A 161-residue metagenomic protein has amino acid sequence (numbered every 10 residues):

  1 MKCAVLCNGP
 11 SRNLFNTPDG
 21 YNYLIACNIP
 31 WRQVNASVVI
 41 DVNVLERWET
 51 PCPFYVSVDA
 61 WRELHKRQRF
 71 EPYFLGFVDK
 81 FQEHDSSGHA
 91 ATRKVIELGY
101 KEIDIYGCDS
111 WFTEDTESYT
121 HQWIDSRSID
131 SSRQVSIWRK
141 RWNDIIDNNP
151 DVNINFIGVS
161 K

Functional and structural regions predicted by a protein language model:
M1-K161: Metal-ion/cofactor- or nucleotide/acyl-coenzyme-handling active-site neighborhoods
